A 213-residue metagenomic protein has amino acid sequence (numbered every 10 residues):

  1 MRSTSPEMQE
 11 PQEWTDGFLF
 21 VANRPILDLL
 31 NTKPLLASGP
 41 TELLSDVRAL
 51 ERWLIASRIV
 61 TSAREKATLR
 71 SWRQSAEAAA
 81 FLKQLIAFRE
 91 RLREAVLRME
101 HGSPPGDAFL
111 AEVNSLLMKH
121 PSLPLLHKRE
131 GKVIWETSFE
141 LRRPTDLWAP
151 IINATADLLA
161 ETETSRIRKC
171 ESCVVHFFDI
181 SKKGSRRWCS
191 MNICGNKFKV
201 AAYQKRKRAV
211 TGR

Functional and structural regions predicted by a protein language model:
M1-K169: Short helix-coil boundary/hinge micro-motifs
I134-R213: Cys/His-clustered metal-coordination modules, chiefly Zn-binding fingers
